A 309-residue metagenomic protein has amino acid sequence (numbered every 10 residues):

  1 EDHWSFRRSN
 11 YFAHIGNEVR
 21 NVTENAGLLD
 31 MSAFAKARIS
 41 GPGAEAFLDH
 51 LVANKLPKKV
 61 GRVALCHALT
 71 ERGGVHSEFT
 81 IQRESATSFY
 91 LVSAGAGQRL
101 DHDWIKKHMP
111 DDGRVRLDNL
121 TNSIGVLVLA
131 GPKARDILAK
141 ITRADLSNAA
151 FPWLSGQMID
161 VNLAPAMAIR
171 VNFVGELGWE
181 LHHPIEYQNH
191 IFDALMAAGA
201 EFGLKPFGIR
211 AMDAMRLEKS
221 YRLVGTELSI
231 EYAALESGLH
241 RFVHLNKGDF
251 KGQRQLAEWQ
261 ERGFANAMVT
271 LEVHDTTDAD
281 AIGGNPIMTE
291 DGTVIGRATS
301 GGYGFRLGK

Functional and structural regions predicted by a protein language model:
E1-K309: Glycine/proline-enriched, intrinsically flexible loops and inter-domain linkers
